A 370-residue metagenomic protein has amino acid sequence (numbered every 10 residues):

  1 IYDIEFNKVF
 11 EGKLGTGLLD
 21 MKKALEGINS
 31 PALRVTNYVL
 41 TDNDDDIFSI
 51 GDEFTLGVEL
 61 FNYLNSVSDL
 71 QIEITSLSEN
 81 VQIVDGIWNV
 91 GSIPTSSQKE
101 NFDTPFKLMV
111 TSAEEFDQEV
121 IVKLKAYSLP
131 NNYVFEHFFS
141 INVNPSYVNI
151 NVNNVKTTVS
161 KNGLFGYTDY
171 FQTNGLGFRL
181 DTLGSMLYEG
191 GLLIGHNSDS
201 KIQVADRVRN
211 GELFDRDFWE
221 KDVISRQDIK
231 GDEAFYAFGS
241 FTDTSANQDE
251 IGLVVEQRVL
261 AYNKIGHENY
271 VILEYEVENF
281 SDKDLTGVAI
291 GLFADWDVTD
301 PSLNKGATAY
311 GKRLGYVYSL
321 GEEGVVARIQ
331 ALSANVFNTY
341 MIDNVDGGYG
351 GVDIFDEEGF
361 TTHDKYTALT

Functional and structural regions predicted by a protein language model:
I1-E53: C-terminal subdomain of the subtilisin-like protease fold in secreted/lumenal serine endopeptidases
E59-L64, S76, V110, V277-S281: Asparagine-centered strand-capping/turn motif at beta-strand->loop junctions
F61-V81, G86, V288-D297: Short acidic, flexible loop segments centered on an aromatic residue
Q82-E114: Intrinsically disordered, low-complexity Pro/Gly/Ser/Thr-rich segments with frequent PxxP/GP/PP motifs and embedded
F102-N149: Terminal connector regions
I141-R226: Solvent-exposed N-terminal domain segments of exported/luminal and surface proteins
S198-E274: Extended, loop-rich substrate-binding clefts of extracytoplasmic carbohydrate-active enzymes
T286-T370: Glycine-rich (often Gly-Gly/Gly-Pro-rich) flexible segments and glycine-rich loop motifs, frequently accented by
